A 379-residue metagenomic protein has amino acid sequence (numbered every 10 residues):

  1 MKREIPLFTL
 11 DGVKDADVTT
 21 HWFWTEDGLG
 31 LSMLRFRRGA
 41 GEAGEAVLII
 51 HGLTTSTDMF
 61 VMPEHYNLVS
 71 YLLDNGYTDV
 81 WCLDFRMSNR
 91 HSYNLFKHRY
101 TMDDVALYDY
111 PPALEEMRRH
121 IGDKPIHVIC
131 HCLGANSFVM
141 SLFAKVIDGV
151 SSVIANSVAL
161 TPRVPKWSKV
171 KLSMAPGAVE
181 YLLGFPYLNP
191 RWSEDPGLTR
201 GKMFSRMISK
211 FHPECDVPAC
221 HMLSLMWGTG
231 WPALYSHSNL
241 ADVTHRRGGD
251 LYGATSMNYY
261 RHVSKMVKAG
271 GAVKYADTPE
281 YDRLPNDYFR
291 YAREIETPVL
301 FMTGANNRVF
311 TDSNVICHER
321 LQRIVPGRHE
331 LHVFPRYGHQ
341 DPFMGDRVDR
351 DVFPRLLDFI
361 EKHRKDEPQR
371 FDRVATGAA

Functional and structural regions predicted by a protein language model:
I5-R37: N-terminal cap/lid segment of alpha/beta-hydrolase-fold proteins
T25, S32-S92: Short, surface-exposed "cap/lid" segments of acyl-processing enzymes
H51, I126-A135, G304: Conserved alpha/beta-hydrolase "nucleophile elbow" surrounding the catalytic nucleophile
R99-R119: Alpha/beta-hydrolase active-site loop
R119-D123, L133-K274: Alpha/beta-hydrolase-fold enzymes
I295, F301-T303: Short beta-strand/loop motif that positions the catalytic acidic residue of the alpha/beta-hydrolase fold
R308-V315: Conserved alpha/beta-hydrolase "acid-adjacent" motif
R328-A379: Catalytic active-site module of serine/aspartate enzymes centered on a nucleophile-bearing elbow/loop
